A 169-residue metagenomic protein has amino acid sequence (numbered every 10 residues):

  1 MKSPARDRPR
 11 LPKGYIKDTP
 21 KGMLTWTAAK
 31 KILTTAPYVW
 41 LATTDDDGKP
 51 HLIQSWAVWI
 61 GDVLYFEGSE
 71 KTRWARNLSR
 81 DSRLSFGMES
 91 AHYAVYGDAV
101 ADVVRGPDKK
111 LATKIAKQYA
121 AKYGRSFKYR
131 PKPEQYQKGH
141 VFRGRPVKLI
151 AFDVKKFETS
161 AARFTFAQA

Functional and structural regions predicted by a protein language model:
M1-M23, Y93-A169: Charged, gly/pro-rich active-site loop segments
K13-W40: Short, basic/aromatic recognition patches
T25-A28, H51-I53, K71, Y129-R130: A generic local structural motif
A29, I53, W74, L111-I115 (+1 more regions): Amphipathic alpha-helical interface surfaces
K30-K31, W56, R76, K132-E134: Short secondary-structure boundary/capping segments
L33-T34, S79-R80, A120: Alpha-helix boundary recognition
A36-E70, R76-L78, L84-M88, Y96-V100: Short beta-strand segments
P37-Y38, R83, G124, L149: Generic structural signal for secondary-structure transition and capping sites
